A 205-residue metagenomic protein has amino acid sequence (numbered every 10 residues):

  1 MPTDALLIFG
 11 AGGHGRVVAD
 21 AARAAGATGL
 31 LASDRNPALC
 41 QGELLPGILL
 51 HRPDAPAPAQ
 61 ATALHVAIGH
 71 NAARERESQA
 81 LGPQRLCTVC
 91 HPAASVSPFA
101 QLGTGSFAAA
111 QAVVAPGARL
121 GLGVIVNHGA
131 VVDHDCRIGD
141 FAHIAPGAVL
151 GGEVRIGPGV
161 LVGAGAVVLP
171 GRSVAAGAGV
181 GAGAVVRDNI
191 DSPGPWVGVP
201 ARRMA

Functional and structural regions predicted by a protein language model:
M1-A5, G177, A205: Short, low-complexity, intrinsically disordered N-terminal peptides in bacterial proteins
M1-D54, S106: Hydrophobic, well-ordered beta-alpha structural blocks that scaffold small-molecule cofactor pockets
H14, G69-A72, R202: Short glycine-rich anion-binding loops that position phosphate/pyrophosphate groups of nucleotides and phosphorylated
A19-A21, L44-L45, R76-A80, L120 (+1 more regions): Short amphipathic alpha-helical segments
N36-P37, H70, A184, P200: Glycine-rich beta-alpha junction loops
P37-V96: Phosphate-bearing ligand-interacting subdomains that bind or position ATP/ADP/UDP/GDP/NAD(P) or nucleotide-linked
V89-M204: Structural signal for interior beta-strand "rungs" in well-ordered beta-sheet cores of soluble enzyme domains
